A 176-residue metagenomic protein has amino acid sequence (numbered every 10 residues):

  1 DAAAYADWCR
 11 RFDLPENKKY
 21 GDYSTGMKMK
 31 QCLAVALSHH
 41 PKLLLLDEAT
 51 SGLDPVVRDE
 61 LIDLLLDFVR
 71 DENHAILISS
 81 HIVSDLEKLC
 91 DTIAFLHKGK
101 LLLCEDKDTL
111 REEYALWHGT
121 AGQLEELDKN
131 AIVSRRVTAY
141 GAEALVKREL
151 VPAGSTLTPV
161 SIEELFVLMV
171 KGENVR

Functional and structural regions predicted by a protein language model:
D1-S84, K88-H97, L103: ABC transporter nucleotide-binding domains
A2, D71, K129-N130, P152: Short, well-ordered coil/turn elements that cap or connect secondary structure elements
L44-E48, Q123-L127, L150-G154: Short, surface-exposed beta-strand/loop "edge" segments at domain boundaries and coil↔beta transitions
S80, A121, K147-R148: Short secondary-structure boundary segments
V83, L124, I162-E163: Alpha-helix N-cap/helix-start and coil->helix boundary motif
K100-Q123, D128: Conserved beta-strand-loop-alpha-helix hinge in the C-terminal portion of ABC ATPase nucleotide-binding domains
V133-R176: C-terminal coupling/interaction segments
